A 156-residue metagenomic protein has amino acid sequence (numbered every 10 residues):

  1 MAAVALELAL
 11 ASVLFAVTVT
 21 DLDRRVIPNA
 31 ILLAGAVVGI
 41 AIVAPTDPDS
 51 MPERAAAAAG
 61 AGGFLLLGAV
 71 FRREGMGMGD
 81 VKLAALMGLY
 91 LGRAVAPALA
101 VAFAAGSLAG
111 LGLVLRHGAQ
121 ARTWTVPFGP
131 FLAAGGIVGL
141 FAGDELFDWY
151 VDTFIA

Functional and structural regions predicted by a protein language model:
M1-V4: Transmembrane helix-loop-helix
L6-S12: Transmembrane alpha-helical segments of multi-pass small-molecule transport proteins
S12-G110, L115, D148-A156: Functional transmembrane core segments of multi-pass inner-membrane proteins
I40-V43, I137-F141: Aromatic-anchored segments of alpha-helical transmembrane domains
G112-V138, Y150: Interfacial loop-to-transmembrane junctions
